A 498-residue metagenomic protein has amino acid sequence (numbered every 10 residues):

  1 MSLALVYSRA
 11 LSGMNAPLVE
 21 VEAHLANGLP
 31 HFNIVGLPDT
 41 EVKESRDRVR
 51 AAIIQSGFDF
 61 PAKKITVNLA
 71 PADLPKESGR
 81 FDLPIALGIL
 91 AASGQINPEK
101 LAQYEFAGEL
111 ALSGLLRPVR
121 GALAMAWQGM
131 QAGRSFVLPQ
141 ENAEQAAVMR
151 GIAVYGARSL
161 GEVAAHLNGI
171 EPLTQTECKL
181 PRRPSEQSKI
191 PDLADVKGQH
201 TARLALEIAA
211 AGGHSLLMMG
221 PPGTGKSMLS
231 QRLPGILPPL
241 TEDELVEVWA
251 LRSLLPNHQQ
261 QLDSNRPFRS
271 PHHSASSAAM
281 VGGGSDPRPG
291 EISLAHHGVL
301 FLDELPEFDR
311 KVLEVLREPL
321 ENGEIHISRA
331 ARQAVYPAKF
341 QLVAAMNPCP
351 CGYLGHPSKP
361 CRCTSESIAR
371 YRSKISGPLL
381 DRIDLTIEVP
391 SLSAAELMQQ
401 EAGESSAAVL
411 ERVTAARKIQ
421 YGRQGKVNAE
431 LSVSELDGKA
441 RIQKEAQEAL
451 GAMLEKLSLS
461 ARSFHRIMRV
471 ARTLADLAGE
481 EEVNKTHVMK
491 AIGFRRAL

Functional and structural regions predicted by a protein language model:
M1-L217, P221-T224, S328, S463-F464 (+1 more regions): Peripheral, non-AAA+ core regions of ATP-driven protein-machinery
P38-R46, P61, N68-S78, D286-P287 (+1 more regions): Basic, amphipathic alpha-helical bundle interface domains used for macromolecular binding and assembly
F60-K63, K100-L101, Q131, R150 (+8 more regions): Short loop/turn elements that form and flank the Walker-type P-loop nucleotide-binding site in RecA-like NTPase cores
L112, L300-F301, E307-F308, A394: Residues immediately C-terminal
E207, Q261-L262, P267, A278-L300: Conserved alpha-helical scaffold flanking the Walker A/P-loop in AAA+ ATPase domains
M218-N257: Walker A/P-loop
D243, E247-M280: Clamp-loader machinery-focused feature within the broader ASCE/P-loop NTPase space
H297, D303-E304, V315: Walker B catalytic acidic pair
